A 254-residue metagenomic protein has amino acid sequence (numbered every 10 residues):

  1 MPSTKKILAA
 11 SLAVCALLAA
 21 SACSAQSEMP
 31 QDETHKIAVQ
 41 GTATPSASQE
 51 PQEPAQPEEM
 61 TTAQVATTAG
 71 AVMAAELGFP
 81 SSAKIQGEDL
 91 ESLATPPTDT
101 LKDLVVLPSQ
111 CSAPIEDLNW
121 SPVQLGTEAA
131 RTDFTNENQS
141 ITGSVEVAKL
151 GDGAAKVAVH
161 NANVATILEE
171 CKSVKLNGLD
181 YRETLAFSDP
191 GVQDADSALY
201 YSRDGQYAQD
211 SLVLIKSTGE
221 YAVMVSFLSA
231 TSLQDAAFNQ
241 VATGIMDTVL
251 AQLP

Functional and structural regions predicted by a protein language model:
M1-S11: Bacterial N-terminal signal peptides that target proteins for export
K6-I7, A19-D32, I37-Q49: Bacterial lipoprotein signal-peptidase II cleavage site
L12-L17: Hydrophobic helical h-region of N-terminal Sec-dependent signal peptides in bacterial secretory/periplasmic proteins
K36-L77: N-terminal low-complexity, Pro/Thr/Ser-rich intrinsically disordered segments that act as propeptides or flexible
A83-D210, D235, G244-I245, L253: A small/polar (G/S/T-enriched), proline-flanked helix-loop surface module common in exported/cell-envelope proteins
G143-E146, E220-A230: Short, well-ordered beta-strand elements
G191-D196, I215-A222: Short, solvent-exposed coil/turn segments at beta-strand boundaries
S226-A242: A short acidic/glycine-rich loop-to-helix N-cap element
